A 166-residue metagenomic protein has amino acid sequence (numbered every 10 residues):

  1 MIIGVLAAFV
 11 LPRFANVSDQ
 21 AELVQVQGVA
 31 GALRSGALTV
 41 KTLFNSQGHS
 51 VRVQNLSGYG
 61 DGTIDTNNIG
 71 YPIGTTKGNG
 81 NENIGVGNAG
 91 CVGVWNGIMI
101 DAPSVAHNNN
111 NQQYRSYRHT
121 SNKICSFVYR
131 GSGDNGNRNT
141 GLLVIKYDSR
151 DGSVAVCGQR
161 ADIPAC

Functional and structural regions predicted by a protein language model:
M1-Q25, A32: N-terminal single-pass transmembrane signal-anchor helix
A7, A37, K41, M99-A102 (+1 more regions): Short amphipathic alpha-helical segments enriched in hydrophobics
F9, F14, L38-K41, S153: C-terminal or internal capping secondary-structure element at the end of a domain, subdomain, or sheet
A21-G48: Membrane-proximal N-terminal amphipathic helix
S46-G58: Secretome/extracellular-domain signature
G58-C166: Intrinsically disordered, low-complexity regions enriched in Pro/Ser/Thr/Gly and acidic residues
